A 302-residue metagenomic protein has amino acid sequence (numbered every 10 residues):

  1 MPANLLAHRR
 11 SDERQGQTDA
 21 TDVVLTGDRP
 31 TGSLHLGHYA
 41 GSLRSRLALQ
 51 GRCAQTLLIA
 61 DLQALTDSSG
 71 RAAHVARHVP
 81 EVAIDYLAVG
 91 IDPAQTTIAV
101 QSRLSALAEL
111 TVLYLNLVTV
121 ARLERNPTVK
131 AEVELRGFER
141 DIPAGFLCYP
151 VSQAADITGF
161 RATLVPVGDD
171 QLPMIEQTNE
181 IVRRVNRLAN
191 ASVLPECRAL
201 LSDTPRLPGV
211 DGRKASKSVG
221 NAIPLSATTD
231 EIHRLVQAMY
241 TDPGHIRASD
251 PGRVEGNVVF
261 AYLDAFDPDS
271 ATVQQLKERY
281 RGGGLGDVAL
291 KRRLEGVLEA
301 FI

Functional and structural regions predicted by a protein language model:
P2-A155: N-terminal Rossmann-like or analogous alpha/beta NTP/dinucleotide-binding catalytic cores that position adenine
N4, E13, L36-H38, P173 (+1 more regions): Conserved nucleotide- and phosphate/pyrophosphate-binding catalytic cores in adenylate/nucleotidyl-handling enzymes
A54, V120-E124, G159-P166, D267-L276: Short helix-capping/linker segments at secondary-structure and domain boundaries
A83, G90, V118-R122, A162 (+2 more regions): A generic secondary-structure signal for well-formed alpha-helical elements
Y86, Y114, D170, G212 (+1 more regions): Divalent metal-coordination and catalytic microenvironments
V129-A131, L135-I181, V185, P208: Internal, conserved structured core segments that host functional sites
